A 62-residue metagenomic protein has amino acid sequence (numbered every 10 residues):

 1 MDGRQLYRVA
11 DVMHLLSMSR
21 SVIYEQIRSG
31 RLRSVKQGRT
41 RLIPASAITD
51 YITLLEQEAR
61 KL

Functional and structural regions predicted by a protein language model:
M1-V22, T53-L54: Polyanion-binding surface elements
L16-L42: Major-groove DNA-recognition helix of helix-turn-helix-type DNA-binding domains
I48-L62: A short, Lys/Arg-enriched interface patch at domain edges and termini
